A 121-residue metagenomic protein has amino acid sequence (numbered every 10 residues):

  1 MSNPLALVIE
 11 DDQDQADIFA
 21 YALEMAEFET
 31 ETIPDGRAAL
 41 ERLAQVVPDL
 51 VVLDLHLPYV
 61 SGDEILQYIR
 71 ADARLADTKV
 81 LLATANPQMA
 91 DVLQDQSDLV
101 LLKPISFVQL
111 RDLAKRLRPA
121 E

Functional and structural regions predicted by a protein language model:
E10, T84: Conserved acidic carboxylate
D12-E31, L117: Two-component/phosphorelay signaling modules centered on CheY-like receiver
T32-L50: Acidic, metal-coordinating helix/loop segments flanking the phosphotransfer/catalytic sites of two-component signaling
A44-V46, R70-D77, D95: Conserved phosphotransfer cores of two-component systems
D54: Active-site residues of response regulator receiver
P58: The feature encodes the CheY-like receiver
I105-L117: C-terminal output helix
